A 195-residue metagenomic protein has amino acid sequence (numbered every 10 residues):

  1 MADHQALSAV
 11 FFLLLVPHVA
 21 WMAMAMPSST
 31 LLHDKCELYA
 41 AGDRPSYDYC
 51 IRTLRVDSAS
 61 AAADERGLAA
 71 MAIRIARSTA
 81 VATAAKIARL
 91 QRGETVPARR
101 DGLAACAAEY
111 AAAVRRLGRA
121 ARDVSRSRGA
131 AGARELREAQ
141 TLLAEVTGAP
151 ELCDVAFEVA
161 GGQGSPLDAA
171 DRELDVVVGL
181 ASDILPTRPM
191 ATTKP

Functional and structural regions predicted by a protein language model:
A2-Q140, E145-P195: Trafficking entry modules
